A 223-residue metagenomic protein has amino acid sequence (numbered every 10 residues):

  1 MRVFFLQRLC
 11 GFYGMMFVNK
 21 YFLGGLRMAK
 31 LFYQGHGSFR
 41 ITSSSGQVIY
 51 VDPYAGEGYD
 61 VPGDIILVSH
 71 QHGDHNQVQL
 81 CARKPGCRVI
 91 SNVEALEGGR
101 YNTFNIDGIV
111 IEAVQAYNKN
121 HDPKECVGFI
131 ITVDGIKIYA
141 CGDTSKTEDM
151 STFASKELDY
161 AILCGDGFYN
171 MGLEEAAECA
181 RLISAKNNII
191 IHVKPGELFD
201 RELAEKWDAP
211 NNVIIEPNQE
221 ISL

Functional and structural regions predicted by a protein language model:
F4-R27: Short, Lys/Arg-enriched N-terminal segments with co-localized hydrophobic residues within the first ~10-30 amino acids
R27-V61, I65, V93-S155, M171 (+1 more regions): Core dinuclear metal-dependent hydrolase active-site scaffold
H36, H70-H75, N118-H121, H192: Histidine-centered active-site/metal-ligand motif
H36, V78-G99, L182-K194, N212: P-loop/Walker A phosphate-binding loop and immediately adjacent motor/lid segment at beta-alpha junctions
I41, H70, I111, D143 (+3 more regions): Divalent metal-coordination and catalytic microenvironments
A55-E94: Di-metal (Zn2+ and/or Mg2+/Mn2+) metal-binding site signature of metallo-dependent hydrolases with the MBL/beta-CASP
T147-L223: Cap/insert and terminal regions of metallo-dependent hydrolase folds
